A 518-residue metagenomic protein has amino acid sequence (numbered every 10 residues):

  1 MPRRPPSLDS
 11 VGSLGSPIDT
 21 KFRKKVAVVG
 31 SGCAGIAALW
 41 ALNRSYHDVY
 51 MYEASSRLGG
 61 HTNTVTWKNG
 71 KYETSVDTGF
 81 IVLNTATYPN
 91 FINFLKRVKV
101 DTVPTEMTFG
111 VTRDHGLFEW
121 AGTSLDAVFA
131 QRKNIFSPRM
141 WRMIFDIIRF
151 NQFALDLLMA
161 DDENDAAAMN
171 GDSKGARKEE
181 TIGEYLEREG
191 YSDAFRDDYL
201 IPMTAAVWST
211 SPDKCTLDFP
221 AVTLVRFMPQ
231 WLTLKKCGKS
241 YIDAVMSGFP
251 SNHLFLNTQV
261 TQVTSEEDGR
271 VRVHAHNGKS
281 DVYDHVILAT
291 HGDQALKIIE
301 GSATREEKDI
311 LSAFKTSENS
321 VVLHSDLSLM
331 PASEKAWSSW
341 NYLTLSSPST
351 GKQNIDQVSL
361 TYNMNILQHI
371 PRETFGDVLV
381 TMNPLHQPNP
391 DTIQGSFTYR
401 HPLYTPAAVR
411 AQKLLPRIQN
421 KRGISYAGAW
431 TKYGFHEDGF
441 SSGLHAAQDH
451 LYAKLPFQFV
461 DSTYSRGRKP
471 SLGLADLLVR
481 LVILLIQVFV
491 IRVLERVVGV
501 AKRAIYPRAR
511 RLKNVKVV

Functional and structural regions predicted by a protein language model:
P17-M51: N-terminal Rossmann-like FAD-binding beta1-loop-alpha1 element of flavoenzymes
K21-F22, Q259-R400, G499: Mid-domain catalytic core of redox enzymes that form a hydrophobic substrate pocket/lid adjacent to a catalytic redox
A34, R57, D293: Conserved Rossmann-like nucleotide-cofactor binding loop
N43-K68: Glycine-rich FAD pyrophosphate-binding loop
T64-I92: N-terminal glycine-rich dinucleotide-binding loop that anchors FAD/FMN and/or NAD(P) in oxidoreductases
T85-L217: Mobile amphipathic helical/loop "lid" adjacent to a hydrophobic cofactor/ligand pocket
A121-V128, K352-V518: Conserved flavin/dinucleotide-binding core of flavoenzymes
A221-N277, D281-H285: Helical element adjacent to the flavin cofactor pocket in flavoenzyme catalytic cores
